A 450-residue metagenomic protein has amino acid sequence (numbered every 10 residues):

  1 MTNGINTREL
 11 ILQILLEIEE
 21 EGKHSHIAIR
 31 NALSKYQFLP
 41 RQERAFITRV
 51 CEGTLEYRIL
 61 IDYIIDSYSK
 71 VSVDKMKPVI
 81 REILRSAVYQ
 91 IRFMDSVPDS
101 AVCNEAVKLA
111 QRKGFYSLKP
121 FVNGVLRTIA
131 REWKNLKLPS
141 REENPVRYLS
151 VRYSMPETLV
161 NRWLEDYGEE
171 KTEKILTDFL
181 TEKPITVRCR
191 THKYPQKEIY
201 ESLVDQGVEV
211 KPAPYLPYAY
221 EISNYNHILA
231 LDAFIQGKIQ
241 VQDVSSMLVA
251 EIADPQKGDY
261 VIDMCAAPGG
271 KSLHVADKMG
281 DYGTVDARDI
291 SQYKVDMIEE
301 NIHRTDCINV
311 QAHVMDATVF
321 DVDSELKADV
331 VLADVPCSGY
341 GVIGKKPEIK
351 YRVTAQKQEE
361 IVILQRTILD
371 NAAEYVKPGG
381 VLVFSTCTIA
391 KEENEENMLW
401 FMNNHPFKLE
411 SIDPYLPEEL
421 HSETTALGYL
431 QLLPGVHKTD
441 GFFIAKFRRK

Functional and structural regions predicted by a protein language model:
M1-K450: S-adenosylmethionine
